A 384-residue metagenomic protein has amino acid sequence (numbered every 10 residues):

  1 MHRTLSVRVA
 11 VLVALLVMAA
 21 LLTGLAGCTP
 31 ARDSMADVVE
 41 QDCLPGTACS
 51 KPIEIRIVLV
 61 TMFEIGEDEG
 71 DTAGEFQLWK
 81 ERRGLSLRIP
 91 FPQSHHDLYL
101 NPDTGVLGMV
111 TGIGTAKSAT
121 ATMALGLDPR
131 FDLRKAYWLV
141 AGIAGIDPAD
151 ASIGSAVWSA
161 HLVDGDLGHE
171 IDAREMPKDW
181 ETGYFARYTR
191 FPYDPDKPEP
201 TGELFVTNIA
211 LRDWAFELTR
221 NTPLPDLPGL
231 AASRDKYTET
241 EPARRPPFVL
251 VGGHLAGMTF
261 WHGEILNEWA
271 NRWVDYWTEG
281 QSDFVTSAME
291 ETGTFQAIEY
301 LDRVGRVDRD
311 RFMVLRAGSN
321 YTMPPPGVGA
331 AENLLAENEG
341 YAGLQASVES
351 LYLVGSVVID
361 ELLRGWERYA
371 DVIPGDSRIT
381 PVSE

Functional and structural regions predicted by a protein language model:
H2-V13: Bacterial N-terminal signal peptides that target proteins for export
V11-G24: Bacterial N-terminal signal peptides
A31-E384: Accessory terminal and edge-of-domain segments that mediate assembly/interaction and cofactor placement around
